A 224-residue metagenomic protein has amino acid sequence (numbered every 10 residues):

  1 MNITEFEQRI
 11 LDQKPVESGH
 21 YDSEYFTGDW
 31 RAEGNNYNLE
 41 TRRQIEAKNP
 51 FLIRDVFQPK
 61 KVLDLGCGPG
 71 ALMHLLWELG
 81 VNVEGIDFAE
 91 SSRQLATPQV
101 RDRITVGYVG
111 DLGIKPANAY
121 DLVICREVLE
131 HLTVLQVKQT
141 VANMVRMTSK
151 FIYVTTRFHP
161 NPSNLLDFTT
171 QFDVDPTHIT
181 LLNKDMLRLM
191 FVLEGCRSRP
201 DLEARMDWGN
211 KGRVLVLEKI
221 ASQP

Functional and structural regions predicted by a protein language model:
M1-N118, L122-I124, L135-A142, F158 (+5 more regions): Conserved N-terminal segment of class I S-adenosyl-L-methionine
A96, N164-L165: Short, well-ordered secondary-structure micro-motifs
R126-H131: Short catalytic micro-motifs in class I SAM-dependent methyltransferases
L132-T133, T148-S149: Helix-to-beta-strand junctions that scaffold the AdoMet/dcAdoMet cofactor pocket in Class I SAM-dependent enzymes
N143-M147: Conserved helix-to-beta-strand junction in the class I
S149-F158: Conserved beta-strand signature within the Rossmann-like core of class I S-adenosyl-L-methionine
P160-P162: Feature marks short, surface-exposed loop/turn motifs that line or immediately flank catalytic pockets and channel
L166-D175: Short glycine/proline- and charge-enriched loop/turn segments that cap or connect secondary-structure elements
